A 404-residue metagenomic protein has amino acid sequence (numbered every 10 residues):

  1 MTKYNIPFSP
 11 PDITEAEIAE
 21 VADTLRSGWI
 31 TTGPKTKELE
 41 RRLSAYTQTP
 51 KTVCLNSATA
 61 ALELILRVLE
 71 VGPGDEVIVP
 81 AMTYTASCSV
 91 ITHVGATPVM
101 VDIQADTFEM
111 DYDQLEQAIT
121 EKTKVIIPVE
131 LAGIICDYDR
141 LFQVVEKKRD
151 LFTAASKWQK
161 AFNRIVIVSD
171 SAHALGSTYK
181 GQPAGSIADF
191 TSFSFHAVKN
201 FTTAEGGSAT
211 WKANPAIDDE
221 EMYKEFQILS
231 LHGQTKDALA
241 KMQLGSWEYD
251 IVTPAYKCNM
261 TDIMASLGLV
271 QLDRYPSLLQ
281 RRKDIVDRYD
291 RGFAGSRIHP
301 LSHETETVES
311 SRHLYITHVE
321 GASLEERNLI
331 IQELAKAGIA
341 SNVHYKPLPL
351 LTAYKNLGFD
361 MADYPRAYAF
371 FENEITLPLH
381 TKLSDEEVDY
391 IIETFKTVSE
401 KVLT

Functional and structural regions predicted by a protein language model:
M1-W29, P34, D250-V252, P378: N-terminal "arm"/small-domain region of PLP-dependent enzymes with the aminotransferase-like
A19, E63, Y112-T120, D139 (+2 more regions): Amphipathic, non-transmembrane alpha-helical secondary structure
W29-E76, V90-T92, M100, R149-T153: Phosphate-binding glycine-rich loop
K37-R41, T49-P50, V125-V129, I134 (+4 more regions): PLP-dependent aminotransferase class I/II
R67-S171, T178: PLP-dependent aminotransferase-like
S89-I91, P183, I263: Hydrophobic/aromatic ligand-binding patch that stacks against planar heteroaromatic rings of cofactors or nucleotides
A155-T202, K224, W247-I251, H299: Conserved active-site segment immediately N-terminal to the catalytic lysine that forms the internal aldimine
H173, S186-K236, D262: Active-site PLP attachment segment
